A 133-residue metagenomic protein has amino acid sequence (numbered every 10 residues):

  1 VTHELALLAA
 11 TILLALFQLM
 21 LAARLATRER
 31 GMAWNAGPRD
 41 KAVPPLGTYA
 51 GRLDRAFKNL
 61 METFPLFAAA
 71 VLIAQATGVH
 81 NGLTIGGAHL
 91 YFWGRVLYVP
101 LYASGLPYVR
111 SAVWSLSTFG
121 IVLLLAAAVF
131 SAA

Functional and structural regions predicted by a protein language model:
V1, D40-G47, T77: Helix-boundary and loop/linker segments of multi-pass membrane transporters
T2-R39: N-terminal signal-anchor transmembrane alpha helix
A10-L13, F57, H89-W93, A112 (+1 more regions): Hydrophobic residues within alpha-helical transmembrane segments of multi-pass solute transporters/permease subunits
L46-M61: Interfacial helix-start motif at the membrane-water boundary
K58-V71: Core segments of transmembrane alpha-helices that mediate helix-helix packing or line hydrophobic substrate/ligand
N81-Y91: Structural signature of hydrophobic alpha-helical transmembrane segments
L97-F119: Interfacial loop-to-transmembrane junctions
L124-A133: Juxtamembrane boundary at the C-terminal end of a transmembrane helix
